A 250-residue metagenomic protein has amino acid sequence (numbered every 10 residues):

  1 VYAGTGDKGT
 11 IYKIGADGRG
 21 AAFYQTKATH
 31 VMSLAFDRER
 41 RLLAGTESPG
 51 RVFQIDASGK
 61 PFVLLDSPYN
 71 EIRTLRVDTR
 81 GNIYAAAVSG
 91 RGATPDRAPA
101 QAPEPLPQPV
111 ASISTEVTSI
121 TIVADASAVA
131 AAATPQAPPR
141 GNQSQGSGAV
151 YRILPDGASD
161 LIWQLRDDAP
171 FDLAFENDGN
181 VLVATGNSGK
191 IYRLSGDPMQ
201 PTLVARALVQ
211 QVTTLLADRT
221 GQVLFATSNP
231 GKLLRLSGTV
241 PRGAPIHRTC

Functional and structural regions predicted by a protein language model:
V1-A3, R41-A44, N82-A86, L161 (+3 more regions): Conserved beta-propeller blade signature
D7, S48, S89-G90, N187 (+2 more regions): Residue-level signature of beta-propeller blades and closely related beta-rich strand-turn architectures in secreted
G9-K13, R51-F53, R140-Y151, K190-R193 (+1 more regions): A short loop-to-beta-strand structural motif that recurs across blades of beta-propeller domains
I14-R19, I55-K60, I153-A158, L194-M199 (+1 more regions): Short loop/turn segments that connect beta-strands within beta-propeller blades
F23-K27, L64-P68, I162-R166, V204-L208 (+1 more regions): Surface loop/turn motifs at the tips and blade-to-blade linkers of beta-strand repeat domains
M32-S33, R73-T74, F171-D172, T214: Conserved beta-strand position repeated once per blade in WD40 beta-propeller domains
F36-E39, V77-R80, F175-D178, A217-T220: Residue-level detector of Asp-centered blade-edge/turn motifs that repeat once per structural unit in beta-propeller
V88-Q145, L236-G238: Short, conserved, GDST-rich strand-edge loop motifs in beta-rich repeat architectures
